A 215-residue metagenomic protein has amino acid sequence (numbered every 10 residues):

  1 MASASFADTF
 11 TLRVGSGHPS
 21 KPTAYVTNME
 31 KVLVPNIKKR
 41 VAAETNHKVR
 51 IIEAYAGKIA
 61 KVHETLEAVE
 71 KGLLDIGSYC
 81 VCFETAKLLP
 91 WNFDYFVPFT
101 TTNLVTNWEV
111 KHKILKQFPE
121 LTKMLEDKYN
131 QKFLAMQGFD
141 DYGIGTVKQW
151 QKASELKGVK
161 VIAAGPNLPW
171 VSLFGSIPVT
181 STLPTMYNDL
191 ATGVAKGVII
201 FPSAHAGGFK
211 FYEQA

Functional and structural regions predicted by a protein language model:
A2-A4: N-terminal signal peptide c-region/cleavage motif recognized by signal peptidases
F6-W108, M124-A215: N-terminal secretory/targeting leader peptides
W108-T122: Signature of the catalytic double-stranded beta-helix
